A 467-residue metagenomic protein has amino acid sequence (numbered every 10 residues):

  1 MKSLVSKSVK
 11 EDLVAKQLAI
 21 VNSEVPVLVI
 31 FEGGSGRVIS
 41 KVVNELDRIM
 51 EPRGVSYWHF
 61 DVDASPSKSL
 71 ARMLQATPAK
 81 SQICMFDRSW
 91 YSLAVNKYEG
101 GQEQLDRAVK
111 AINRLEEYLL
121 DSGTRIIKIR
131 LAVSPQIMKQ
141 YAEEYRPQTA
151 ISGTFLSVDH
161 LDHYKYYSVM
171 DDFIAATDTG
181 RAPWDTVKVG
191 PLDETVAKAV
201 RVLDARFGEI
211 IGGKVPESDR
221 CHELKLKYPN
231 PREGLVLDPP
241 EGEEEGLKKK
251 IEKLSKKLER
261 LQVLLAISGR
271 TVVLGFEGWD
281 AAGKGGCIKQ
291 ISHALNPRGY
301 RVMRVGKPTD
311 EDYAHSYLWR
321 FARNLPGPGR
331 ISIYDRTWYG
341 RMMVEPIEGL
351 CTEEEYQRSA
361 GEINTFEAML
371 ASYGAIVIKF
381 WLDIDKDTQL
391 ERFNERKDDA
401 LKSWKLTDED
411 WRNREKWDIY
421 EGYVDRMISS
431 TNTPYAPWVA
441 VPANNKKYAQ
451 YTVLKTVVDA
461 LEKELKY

Functional and structural regions predicted by a protein language model:
M1-Y467: Glycine-rich phosphate-binding loop of ATP-dependent small-molecule kinases
